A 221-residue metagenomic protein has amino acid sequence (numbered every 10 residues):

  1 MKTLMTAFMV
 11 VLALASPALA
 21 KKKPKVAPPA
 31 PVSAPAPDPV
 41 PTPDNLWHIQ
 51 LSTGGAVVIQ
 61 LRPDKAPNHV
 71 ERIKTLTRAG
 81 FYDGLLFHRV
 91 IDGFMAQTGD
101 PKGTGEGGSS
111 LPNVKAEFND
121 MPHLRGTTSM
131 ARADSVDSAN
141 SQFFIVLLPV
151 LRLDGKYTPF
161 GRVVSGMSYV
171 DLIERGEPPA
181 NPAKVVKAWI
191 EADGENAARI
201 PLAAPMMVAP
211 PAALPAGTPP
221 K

Functional and structural regions predicted by a protein language model:
M1-L4: Positively charged n-region of N-terminal signal peptides that target proteins for export
T6-A15: Bacterial N-terminal signal peptides
P17-K221: Cyclophilin-like peptidyl-prolyl cis-trans isomerases
